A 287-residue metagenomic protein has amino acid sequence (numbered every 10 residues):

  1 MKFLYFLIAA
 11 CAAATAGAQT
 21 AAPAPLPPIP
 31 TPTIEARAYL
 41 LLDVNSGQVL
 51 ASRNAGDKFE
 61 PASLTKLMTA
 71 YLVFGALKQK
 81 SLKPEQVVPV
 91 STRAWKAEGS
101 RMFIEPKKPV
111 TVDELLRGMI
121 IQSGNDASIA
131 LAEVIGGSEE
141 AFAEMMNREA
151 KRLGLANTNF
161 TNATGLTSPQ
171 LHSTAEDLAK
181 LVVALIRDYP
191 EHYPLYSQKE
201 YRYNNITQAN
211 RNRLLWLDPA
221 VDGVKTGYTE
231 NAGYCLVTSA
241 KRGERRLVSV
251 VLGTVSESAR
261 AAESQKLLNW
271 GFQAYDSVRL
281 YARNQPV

Functional and structural regions predicted by a protein language model:
M1-A38, S81, L280-V287: N-terminal secretory targeting signals
K2-A9, A143, E257, S264: Generic alpha-helix initiation/capping and coil-helix boundary signal
L7, P28-P30, L77, T229 (+1 more regions): Residues embedded in well-ordered secondary-structure elements
Q19-E176, V183-D188, Y201-N204: Active-site-adjacent loops and short helices of periplasmic peptidoglycan-processing enzymes
L155-N159, T167-V287: Domain-terminus/edge residues, biased toward the C-terminal soluble/receptor-binding domains of extracytoplasmic
